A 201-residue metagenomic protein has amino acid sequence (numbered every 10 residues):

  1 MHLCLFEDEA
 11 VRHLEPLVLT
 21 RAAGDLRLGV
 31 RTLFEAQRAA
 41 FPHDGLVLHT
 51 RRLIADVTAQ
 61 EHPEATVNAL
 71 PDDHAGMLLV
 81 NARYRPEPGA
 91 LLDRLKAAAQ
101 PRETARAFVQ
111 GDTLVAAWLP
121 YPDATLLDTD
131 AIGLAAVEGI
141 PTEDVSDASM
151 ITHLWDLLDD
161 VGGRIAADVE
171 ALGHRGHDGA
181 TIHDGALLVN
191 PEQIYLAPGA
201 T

Functional and structural regions predicted by a protein language model:
M1-Q193: Terminal amphipathic alpha-helical/low-complexity segments used for targeting or macromolecular assembly
P191-T201: Beta-solenoid/beta-rich acyl/carboxylate-transfer cores
